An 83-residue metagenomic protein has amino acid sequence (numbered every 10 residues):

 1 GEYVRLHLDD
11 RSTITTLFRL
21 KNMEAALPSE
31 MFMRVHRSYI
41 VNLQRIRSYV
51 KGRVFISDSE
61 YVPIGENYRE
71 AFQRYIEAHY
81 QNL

Functional and structural regions predicted by a protein language model:
G1-S57, Y61-P63: Conserved binding/recognition cores within well-folded domains
N67-L83: Eukaryotic intrinsically disordered, low-complexity regulatory linkers and tails enriched in Ser/Thr/Pro
